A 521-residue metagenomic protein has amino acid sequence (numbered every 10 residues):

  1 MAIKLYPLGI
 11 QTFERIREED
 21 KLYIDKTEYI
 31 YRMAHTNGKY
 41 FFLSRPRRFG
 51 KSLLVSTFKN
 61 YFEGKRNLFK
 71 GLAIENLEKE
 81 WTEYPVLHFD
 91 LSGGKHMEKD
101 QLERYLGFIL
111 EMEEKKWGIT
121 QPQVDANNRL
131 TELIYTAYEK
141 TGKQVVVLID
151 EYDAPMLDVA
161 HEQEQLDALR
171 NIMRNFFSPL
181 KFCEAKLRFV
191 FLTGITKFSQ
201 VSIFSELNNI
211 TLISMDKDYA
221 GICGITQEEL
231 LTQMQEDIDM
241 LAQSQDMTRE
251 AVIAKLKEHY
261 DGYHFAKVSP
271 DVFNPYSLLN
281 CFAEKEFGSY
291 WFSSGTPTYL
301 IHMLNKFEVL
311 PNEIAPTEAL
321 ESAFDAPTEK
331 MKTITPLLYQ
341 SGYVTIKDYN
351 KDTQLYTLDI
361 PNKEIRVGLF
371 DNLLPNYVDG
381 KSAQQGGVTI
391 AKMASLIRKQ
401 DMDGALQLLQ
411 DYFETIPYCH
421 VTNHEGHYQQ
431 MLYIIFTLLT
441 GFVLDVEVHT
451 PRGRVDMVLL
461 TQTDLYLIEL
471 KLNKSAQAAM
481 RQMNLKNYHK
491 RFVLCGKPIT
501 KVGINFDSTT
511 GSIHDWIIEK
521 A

Functional and structural regions predicted by a protein language model:
M1-H424, L439-T440: Phosphate-binding site recognition
T136-T141, I435-T463: Active-site metal-binding core of divalent-cation-utilizing nuclease and nuclease-like domains
V146, D464-Y466, T500: Structural motif
L166-N171, L472-H489: Mg2+/Mn2+-dependent nuclease catalytic core
F176-C183, P336-V344, Y433-T437, Q482-V502: Metal-dependent nuclease catalytic cores in nucleic-acid-processing enzymes, especially RNase H-like/related
L432, V455-L472, K486: Conserved catalytic cores of phosphodiester-cleaving nucleases, focusing on short active-site segments
R491, C495-A521: Domain-level recognition of nuclease-like catalytic cores that cleave nucleotide substrates
